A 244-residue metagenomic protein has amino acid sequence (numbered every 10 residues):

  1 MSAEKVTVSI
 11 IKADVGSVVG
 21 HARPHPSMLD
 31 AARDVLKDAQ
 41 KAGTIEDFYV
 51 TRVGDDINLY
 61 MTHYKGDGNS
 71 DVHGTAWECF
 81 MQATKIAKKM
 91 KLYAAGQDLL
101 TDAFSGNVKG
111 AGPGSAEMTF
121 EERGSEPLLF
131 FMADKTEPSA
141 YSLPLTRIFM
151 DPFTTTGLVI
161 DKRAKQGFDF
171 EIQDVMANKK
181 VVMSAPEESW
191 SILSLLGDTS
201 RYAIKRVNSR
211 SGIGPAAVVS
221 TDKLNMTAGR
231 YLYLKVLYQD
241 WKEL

Functional and structural regions predicted by a protein language model:
M1-L244: Regulatory and interdomain segments flanking nucleotide-handling catalytic cores in signaling/defense enzymes
